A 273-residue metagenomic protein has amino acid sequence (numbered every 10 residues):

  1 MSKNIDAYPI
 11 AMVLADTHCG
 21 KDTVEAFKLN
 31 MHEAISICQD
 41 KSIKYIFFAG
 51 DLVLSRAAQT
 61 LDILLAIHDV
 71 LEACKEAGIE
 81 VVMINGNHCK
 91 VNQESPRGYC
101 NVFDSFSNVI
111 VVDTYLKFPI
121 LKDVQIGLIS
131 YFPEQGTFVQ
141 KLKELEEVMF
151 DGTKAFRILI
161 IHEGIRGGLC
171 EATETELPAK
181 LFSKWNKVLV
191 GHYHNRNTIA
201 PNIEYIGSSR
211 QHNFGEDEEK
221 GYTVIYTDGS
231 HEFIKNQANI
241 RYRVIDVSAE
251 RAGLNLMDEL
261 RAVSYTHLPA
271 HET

Functional and structural regions predicted by a protein language model:
M1-V70, K141, E146-A155: N-terminal active-site segment of His-dependent metallophosphoesterases
L14, V112, I129, I206 (+1 more regions): Hydrophobic residues at beta-strand termini and immediately following loops that shape nucleotide-binding pockets
D16, I46, D51, I67 (+5 more regions): Divalent metal-coordination and catalytic microenvironments
H18-K21, L54-R56, Q125-P133, I234-A252: Acidic/glycine-enriched edge-of-secondary-structure segments
A58-E72, E76-I203, N213: His/Asp/Glu-rich metal-coordinating catalytic cores of metallo-dependent phosphodiesterases/hydrolases acting on
P119-I120, I203-S264: Binuclear metal-dependent phosphoesterase catalytic core
T266-T273: Conserved small/polar residues in nucleotide/adenosyl-binding loops
